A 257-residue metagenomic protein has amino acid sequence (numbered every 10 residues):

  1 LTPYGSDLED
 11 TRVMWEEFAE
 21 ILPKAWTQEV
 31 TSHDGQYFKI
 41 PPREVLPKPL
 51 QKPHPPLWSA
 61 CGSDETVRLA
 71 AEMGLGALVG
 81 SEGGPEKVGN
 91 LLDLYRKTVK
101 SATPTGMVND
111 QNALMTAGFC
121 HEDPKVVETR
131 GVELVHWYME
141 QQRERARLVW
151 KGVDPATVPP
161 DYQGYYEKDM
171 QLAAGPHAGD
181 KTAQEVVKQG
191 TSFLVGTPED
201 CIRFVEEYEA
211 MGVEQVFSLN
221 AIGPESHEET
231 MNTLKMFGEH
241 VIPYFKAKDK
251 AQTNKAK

Functional and structural regions predicted by a protein language model:
L1-S6, E72-G74: Acidic/polar active-site rim loop that often engages polyanionic ligands
E9-V45, E86-V213, K248-K257: An alpha-helical appendage that flanks or caps ligand/catalytic pockets
V13-E17, I21, A25, K39-I40 (+3 more regions): Aromatic- and glycine-enriched pocket-lining scaffold segments that form the walls of small-molecule binding clefts
L57-A60, L75-G80, D110-A117, V216-S218: Hydrophobic faces of well-ordered beta-strands that scaffold small-molecule active sites in alpha/beta enzyme cores
G62-L92, R96: A conserved active-site cap/scaffold subdomain adjacent to cofactor or substrate pockets
S81-P85, S218-L234: Glycine-rich, proline-tolerant flexible connector loops at the mouths of alpha/beta enzymes
H121-K125, T129, E225-M236, K246: Short glycine/threonine-rich loop-to-helix capping motif typified by GTGT followed within a few residues by an Asp-Pro
